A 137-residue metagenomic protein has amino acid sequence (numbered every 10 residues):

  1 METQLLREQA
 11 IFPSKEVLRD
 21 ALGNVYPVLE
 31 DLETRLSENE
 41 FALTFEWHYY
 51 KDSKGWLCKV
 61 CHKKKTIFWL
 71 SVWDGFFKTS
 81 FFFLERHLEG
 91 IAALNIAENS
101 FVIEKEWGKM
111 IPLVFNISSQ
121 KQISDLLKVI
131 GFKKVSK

Functional and structural regions predicted by a protein language model:
M1-E38, L43, Y50-K51: Charge-rich, low-complexity N-terminal segments
E2-L5, L36-S37, T66-K78, L113-I117: Charged, low-complexity, helix/coiled-coil-prone segments
T3, S100-K137: Well-ordered alpha/beta subsegment
V17, D31, A93, Q122-D125: Exposed alpha-helical structural elements
L18, L22, A97-F101, L126: Generic structural signal of hydrophobic/aromatic residues within well-ordered alpha-helices of folded domains
H48-K109: Short, conserved beta-strand/beta-arch hydrophobic-aromatic motifs that form part of recognition grooves or interface
